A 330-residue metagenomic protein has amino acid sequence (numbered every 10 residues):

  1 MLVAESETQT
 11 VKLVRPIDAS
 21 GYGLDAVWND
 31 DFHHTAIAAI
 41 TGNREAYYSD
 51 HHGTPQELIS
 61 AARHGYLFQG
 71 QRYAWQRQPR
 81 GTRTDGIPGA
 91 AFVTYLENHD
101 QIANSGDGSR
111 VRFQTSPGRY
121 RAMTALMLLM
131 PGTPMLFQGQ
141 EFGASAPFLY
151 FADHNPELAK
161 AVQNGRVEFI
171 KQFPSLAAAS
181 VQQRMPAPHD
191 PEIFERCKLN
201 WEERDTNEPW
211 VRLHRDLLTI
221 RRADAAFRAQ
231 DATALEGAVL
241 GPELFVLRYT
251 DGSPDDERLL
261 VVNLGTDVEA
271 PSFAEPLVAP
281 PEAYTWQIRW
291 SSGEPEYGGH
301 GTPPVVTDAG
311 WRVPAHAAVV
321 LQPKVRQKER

Functional and structural regions predicted by a protein language model:
M1-A178, D251, D256, L260-P271: Conserved alpha/beta catalytic core and glycan-binding cleft of carbohydrate-active enzymes
F113-R121, L126-R330: Carbohydrate-interacting/catalytic domains
